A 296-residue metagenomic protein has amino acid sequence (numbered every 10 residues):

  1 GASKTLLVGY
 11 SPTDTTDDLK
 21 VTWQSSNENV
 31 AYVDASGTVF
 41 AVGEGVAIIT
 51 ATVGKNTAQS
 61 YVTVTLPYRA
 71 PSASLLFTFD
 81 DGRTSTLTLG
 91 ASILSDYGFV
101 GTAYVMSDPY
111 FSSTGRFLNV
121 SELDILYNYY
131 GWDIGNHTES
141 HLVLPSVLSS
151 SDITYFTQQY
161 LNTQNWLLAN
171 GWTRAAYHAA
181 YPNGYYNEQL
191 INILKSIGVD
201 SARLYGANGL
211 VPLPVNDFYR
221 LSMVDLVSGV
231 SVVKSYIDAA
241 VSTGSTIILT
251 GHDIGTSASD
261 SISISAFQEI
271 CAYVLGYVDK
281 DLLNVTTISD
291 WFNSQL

Functional and structural regions predicted by a protein language model:
G1-P67: Extracytoplasmic soluble-region selector
Y61-A73, Q295-L296: Low-complexity, Pro/Thr/Ser/Gly/Ala-rich linker/spacer regions in secreted, extracellular modular proteins
Y68-T86: Boundary/entry segment of secreted carbohydrate-active catalytic domains
A73-L75, S95-L190, S196-D200, G206-L221 (+3 more regions): Metal-dependent polysaccharide deacetylase catalytic core of the NodB/CE4 family, i.e., the active-site-bearing domain
T78, G135, V285: Generic enzyme active-site microenvironment
D81-G82, M223-S289: Catalytic grooves of carbohydrate-active enzymes
L87, N119, F156, Y160 (+2 more regions): Aromatic/hydrophobic pocket-lining residues that form the small-molecule binding cavity in soluble enzyme cores
I93-F99, I270-V274: A short, Lys/Arg-enriched amphipathic alpha-helix followed by its capping loop at the start of a domain
